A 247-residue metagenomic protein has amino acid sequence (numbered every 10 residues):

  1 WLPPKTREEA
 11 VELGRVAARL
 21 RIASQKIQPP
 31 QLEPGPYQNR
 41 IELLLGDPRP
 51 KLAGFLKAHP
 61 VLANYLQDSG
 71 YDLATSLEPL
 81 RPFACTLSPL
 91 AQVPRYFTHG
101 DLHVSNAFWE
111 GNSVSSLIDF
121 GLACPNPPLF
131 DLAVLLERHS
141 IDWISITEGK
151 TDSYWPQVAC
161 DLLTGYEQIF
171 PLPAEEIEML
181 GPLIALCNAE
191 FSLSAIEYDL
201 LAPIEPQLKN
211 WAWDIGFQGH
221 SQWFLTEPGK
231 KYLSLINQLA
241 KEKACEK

Functional and structural regions predicted by a protein language model:
P4-D68, R95: A cross-family kinase active-site recognition segment
P48, L52-A107: Loop-centered beta-sheet repeat module
P82-F130, W143, K247: Active-site acidic catalytic loop and adjacent metal/ATP-binding pocket of ATP-dependent phosphoryl transfer enzymes
C124, L183-C187: Transmembrane helix-bundle signature of multi-pass membrane transporters/permeases
L129-P171, L186-P203: Active-site activation/catalytic loop segments of kinase-like enzymes and analogous catalytic loops in related
A174-I184: All-alpha amphipathic helical-bundle segments outside canonical DNA-binding/catalytic cores that form hydrophobic
E190-K247: ATP/Mg2+ or Mg2+-diphosphate-binding catalytic cores that bind nucleotide phosphates or diphosphates via glycine-rich
